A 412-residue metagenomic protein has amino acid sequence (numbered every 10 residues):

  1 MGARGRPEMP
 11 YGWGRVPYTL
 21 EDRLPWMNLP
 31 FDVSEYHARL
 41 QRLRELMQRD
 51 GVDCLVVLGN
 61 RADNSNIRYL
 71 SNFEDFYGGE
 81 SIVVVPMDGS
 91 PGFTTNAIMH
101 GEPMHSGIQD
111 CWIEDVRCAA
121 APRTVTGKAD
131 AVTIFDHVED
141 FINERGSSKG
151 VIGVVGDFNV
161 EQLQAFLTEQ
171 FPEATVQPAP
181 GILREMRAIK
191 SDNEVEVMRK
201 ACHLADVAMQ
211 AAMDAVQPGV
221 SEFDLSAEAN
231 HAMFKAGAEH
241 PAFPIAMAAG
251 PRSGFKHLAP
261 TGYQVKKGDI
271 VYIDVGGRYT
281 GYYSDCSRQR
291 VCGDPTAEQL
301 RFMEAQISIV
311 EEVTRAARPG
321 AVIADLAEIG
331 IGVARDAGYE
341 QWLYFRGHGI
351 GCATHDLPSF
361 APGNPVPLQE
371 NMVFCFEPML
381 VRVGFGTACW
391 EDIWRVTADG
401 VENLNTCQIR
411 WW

Functional and structural regions predicted by a protein language model:
M1-W412: Active-site neighborhoods and metal-handling regions in enzymes and metal-associated proteins
